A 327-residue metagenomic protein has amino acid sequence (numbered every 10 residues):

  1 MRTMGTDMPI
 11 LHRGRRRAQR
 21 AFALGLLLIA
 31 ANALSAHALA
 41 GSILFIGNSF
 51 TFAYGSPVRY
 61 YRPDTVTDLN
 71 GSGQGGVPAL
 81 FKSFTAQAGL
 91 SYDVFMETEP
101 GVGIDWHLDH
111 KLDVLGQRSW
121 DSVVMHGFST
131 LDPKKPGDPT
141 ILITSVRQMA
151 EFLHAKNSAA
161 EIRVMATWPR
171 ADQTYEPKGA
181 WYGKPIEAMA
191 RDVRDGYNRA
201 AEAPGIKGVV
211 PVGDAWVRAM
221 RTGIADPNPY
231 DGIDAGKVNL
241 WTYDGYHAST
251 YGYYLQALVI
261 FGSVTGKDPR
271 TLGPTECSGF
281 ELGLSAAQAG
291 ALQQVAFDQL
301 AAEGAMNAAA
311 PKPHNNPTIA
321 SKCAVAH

Functional and structural regions predicted by a protein language model:
M4-L24: Bacterial N-terminal signal peptides that target proteins for export
A23-A33: Bacterial N-terminal signal peptides
S35-A40: Boundary at the C-terminal end of the N-terminal hydrophobic targeting segment
G47-F52: Short polar catalytic/cofactor-binding loops
A53-Q148: Conserved SGNH/GDSL esterase-like catalytic core that processes O-acyl groups on lipids and polysaccharides
L112-T250, G262, T271: Alpha-helical cap/lid subdomain in secreted, periplasmic, or secretory-pathway luminal O-acyl-processing enzymes
Y230-H327: Conserved catalytic region of serine esterases and O-acyltransferases that act on ester linkages in lipids
